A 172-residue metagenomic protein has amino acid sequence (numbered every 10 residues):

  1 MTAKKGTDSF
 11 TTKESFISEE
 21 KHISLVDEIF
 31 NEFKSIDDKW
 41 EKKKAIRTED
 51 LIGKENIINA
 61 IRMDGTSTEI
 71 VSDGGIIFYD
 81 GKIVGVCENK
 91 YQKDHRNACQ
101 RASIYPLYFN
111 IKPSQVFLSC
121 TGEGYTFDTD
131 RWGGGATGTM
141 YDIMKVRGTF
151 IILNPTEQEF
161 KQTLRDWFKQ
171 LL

Functional and structural regions predicted by a protein language model:
M1-I57: Interdomain/boundary linker segments immediately adjacent to catalytic/signaling cores
D8-S15, R96-N97, F127-G134: Short, flexible/disordered intra-domain loops and linkers
K21-E28, A98-P106, W132-T137: Well-ordered, non-membrane alpha-helical segments in soluble/globular domains
E41-D80: Active-site metal-binding core of divalent-cation-utilizing nuclease and nuclease-like domains
G74-I76, G81-K93: Conserved catalytic cores of phosphodiester-cleaving nucleases, focusing on short active-site segments
E88-C99, G124: Short beta-strand-loop-alpha-helix junction that forms the active-site gateway of nucleic-acid-processing nucleases
L107-S114: Arginine/glycine-rich "motif VI" loop of SF2 helicases in the C-terminal RecA-like domain
S119-L172: Domain-level recognition of nuclease-like catalytic cores that cleave nucleotide substrates
